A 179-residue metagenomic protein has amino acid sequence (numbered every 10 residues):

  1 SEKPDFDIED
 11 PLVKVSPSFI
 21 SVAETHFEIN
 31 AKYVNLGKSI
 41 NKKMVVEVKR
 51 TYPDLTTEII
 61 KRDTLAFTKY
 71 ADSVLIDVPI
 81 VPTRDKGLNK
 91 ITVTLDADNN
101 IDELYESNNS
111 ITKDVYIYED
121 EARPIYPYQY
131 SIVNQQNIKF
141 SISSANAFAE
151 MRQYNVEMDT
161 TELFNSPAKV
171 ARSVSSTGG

Functional and structural regions predicted by a protein language model:
S1-G178: Extracellular/luminal regions of secreted and cell-surface proteins that mediate adhesion/ECM remodeling
